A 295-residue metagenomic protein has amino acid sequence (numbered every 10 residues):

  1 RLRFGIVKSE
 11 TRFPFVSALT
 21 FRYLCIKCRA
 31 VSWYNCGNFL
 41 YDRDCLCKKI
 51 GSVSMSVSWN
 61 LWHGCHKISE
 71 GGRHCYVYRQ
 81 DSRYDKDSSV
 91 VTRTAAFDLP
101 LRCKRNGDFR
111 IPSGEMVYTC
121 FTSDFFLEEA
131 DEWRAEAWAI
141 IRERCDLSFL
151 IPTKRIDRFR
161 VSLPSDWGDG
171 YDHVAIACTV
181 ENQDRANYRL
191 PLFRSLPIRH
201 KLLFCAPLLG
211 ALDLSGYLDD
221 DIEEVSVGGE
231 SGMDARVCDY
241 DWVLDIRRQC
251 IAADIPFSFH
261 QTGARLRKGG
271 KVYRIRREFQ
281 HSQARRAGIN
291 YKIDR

Functional and structural regions predicted by a protein language model:
L2, K8-F21, A30: N-terminal amphipathic/hydrophobic targeting modules at extreme N-termini, encompassing cleavable Sec/SRP-type signal
V7, N35, L61-G64, A135 (+2 more regions): Intrinsic disorder/low-complexity segments enriched in polar/charged and small flexible residues
K8, S17-L19, C25, R43 (+2 more regions): Prokaryotic Sec-type signal peptides and long signal-anchor helices with extended Leu/Ile/Val-rich h-regions
R12, K27, G37-N60, L209 (+1 more regions): Auxiliary Fe-S-binding modules of radical SAM enzymes
L24, W33, F39, D44-L46 (+1 more regions): Canonical Radical SAM [4Fe-4S] cluster-binding loop centered on the CxxxCxxC motif and its immediate flanking residues
G64-E70, V77-S89, R93, C103-E115 (+5 more regions): Secondary-structure transition motif
F97-H260: Conserved AdoMet/S-adenosylmethionine-binding subsite of the radical SAM
